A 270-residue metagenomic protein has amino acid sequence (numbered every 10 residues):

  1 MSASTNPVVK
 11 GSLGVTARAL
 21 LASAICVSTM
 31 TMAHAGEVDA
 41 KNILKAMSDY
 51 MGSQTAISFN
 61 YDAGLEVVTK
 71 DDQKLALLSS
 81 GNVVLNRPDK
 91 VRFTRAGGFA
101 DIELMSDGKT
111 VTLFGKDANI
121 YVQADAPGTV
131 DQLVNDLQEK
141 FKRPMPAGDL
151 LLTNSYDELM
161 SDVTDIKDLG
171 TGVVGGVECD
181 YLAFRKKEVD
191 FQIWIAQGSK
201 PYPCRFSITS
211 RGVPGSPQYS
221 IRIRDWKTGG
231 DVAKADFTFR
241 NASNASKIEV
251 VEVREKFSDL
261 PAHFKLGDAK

Functional and structural regions predicted by a protein language model:
S2-A3, G36: The identity of the second residue at the extreme N-terminus of proteins
A3-L21: Bacterial N-terminal signal peptides that target proteins for export
S4, A56-S58, V253-E255: Short amphipathic alpha-helical segments with coiled-coil-like heptad repeat character
L21-H34: C-terminal segment of classical bacterial N-terminal signal peptides
G36-I120: N-terminal mature ectodomain segment of secretory-pathway/periplasmic proteins
G36-I43, G52-S53, D71, F114-C179 (+4 more regions): Flexible, processing/modification-adjacent segments and terminal tails in exported/periplasmic/extracellular proteins
E37-V38, N42, D62-G64, T112-L113 (+2 more regions): Gly/Pro-enriched, hydrophobic low-complexity segments that function as extracytoplasmic propeptides/linkers
